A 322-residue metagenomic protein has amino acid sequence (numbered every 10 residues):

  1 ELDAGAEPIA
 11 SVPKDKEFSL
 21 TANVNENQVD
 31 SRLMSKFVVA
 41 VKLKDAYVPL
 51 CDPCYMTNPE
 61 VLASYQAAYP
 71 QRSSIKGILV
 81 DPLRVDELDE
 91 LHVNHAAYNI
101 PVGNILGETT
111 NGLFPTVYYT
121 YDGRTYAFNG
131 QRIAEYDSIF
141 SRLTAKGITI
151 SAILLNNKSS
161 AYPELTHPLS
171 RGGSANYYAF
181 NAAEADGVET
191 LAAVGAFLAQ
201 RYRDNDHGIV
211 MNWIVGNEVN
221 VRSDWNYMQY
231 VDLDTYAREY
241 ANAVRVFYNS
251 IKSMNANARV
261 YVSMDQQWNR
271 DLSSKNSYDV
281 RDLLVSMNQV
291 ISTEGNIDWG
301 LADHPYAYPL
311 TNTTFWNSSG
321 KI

Functional and structural regions predicted by a protein language model:
E1-Y65: Beta-strand-enriched, solvent-exposed domains that form extended recognition/catalytic surfaces
D3, T21-N25, N129, A183-A185 (+2 more regions): Alpha-helix initiation/capping motif
A10-K14, P70, K252, T293: A generic structural signal for short, solvent-exposed coil/turn residues that cap or connect secondary-structure
D15-A22, G147, N257-R259, S263: Generic detector of solvent-exposed, compositionally biased contiguous segments
E17-T21, E90, Y118, S250-S253: Ser/Thr- (and often Asn-) enriched beta-sheet segments in non-cytosolic proteins
V38, A46-R203, H207-I214, V219-D232 (+2 more regions): N-terminal substrate-binding region of glycoside hydrolase catalytic domains
V194, D206-M211, T235-I322: Noncatalytic carbohydrate-binding groove/subsite architecture in carbohydrate-active enzymes
